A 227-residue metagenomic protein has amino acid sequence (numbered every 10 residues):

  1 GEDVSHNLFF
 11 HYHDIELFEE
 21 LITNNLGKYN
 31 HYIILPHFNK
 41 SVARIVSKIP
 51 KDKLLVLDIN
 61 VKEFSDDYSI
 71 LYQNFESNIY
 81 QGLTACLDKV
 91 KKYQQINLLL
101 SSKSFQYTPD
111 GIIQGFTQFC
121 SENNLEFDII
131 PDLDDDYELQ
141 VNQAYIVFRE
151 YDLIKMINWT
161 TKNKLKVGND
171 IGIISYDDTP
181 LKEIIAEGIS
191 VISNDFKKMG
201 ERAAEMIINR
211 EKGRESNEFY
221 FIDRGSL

Functional and structural regions predicted by a protein language model:
G1-S77, Q81, A144, Y151: Alpha-helical recognition/docking segments in bacterial nutrient-uptake and carbohydrate-utilization systems
E2-Y12, I96-L99, I113-D135, Q143-A144: Short beta-strand elements in bilobed, periplasmic/extracellular small-molecule ligand-binding domains
P36, D58, Y72, N97-S102 (+3 more regions): Short beta-strand/turn micro-motifs composed of small residues that flank or help shape donor/cofactor-binding pockets
R44-I49, D110-C120, N158-T160: Short, aromatic/basic amphipathic alpha-helical patches
V46-K51, V90-K91, K164-G168: Short, conserved loop/helix-junction motifs that constitute active-site signature segments in enzyme catalytic cores
N60-N97, L153, S193-K212: Hydrophobic alpha-helical segments within soluble ligand-binding/sensing domains
Y80-F119, E215-L227: An alpha-beta-alpha
L139-A144, Y151-L227: Flexible loop/turn connectors
